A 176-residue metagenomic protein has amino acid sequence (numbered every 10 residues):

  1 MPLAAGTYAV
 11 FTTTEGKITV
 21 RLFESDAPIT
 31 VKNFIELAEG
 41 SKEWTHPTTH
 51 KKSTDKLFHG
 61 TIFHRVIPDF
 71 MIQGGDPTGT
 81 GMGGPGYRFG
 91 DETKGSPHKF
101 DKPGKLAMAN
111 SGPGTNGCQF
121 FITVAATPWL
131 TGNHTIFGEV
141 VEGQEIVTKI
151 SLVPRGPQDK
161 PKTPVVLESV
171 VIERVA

Functional and structural regions predicted by a protein language model:
M1-A176: Cyclophilin-like peptidyl-prolyl cis-trans isomerases
